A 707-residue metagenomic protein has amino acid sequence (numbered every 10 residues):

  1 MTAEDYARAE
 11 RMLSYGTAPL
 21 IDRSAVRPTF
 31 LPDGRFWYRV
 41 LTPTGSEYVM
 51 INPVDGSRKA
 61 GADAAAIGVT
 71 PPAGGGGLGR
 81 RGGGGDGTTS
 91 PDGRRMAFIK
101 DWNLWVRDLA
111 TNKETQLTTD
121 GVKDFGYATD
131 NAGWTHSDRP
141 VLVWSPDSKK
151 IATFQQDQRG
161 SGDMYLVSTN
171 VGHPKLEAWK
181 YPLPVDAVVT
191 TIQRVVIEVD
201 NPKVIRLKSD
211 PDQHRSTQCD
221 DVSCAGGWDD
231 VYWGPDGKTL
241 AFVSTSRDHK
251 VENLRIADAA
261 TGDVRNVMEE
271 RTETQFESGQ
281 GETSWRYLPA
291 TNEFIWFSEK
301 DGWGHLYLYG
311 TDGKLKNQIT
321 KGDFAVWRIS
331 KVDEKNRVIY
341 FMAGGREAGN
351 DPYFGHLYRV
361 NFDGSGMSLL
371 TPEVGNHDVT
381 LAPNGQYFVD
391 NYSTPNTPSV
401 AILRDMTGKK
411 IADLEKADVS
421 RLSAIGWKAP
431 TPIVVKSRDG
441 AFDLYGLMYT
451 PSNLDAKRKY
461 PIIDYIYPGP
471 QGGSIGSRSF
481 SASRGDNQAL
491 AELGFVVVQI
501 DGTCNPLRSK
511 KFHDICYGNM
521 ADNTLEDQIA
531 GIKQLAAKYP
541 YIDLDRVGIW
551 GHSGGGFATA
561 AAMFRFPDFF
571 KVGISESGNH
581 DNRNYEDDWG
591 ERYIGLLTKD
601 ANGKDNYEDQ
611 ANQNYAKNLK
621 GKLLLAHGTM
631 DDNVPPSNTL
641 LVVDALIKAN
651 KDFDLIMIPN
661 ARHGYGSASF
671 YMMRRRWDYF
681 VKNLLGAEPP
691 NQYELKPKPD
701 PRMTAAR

Functional and structural regions predicted by a protein language model:
R11, T17, G68-G85, R707: Disordered, low-complexity segments in secreted/periplasmic proteins that are enriched in proline
M12-Y48, G82-T89: Beta-strand-rich domains and repeat architectures in extracellular enzymes and scaffolds, especially beta-propellers
A18-D22, T70-G79, K123-S137, Q213-G226 (+4 more regions): Short glycine-/Asp-/Thr-/Trp-enriched loop segments that recur within the blades of beta-propeller repeat domains
W37-T42, N52, R95-N103, D108 (+13 more regions): Beta-strand C-termini and the immediately following turn/loop, strongest in propeller blades
P53-V54, L109-N112, V199-P202, A259-G262 (+3 more regions): Short loop/turn segments that connect beta-strands within beta-propeller blades
D55-P72, G77-L78, L117-L142, K150-D210 (+3 more regions): Predominantly five- to eight-bladed beta-propeller fold
Q155-K316, W327: Beta-propeller domains
D163, S209, W228-D229, G237 (+4 more regions): Serine-hydrolase catalytic core recognition
